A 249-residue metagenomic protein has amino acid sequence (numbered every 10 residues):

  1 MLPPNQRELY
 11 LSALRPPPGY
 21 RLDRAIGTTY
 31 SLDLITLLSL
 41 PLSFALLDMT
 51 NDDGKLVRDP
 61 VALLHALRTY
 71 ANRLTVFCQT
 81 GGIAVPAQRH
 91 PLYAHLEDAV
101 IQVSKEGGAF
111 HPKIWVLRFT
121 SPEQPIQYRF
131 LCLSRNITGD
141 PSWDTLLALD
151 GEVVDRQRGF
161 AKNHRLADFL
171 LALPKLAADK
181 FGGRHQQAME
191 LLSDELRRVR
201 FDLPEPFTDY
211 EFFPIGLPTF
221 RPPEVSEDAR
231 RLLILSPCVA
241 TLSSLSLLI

Functional and structural regions predicted by a protein language model:
M1-L22: Generic start-of-chain signal for non-secretory N-termini
E8-L11, V61, L217-T219, L242-S246: Short, well-ordered alpha-helical scaffold segments within catalytic/effector domains
L9-Y10, D33-L37, P141: Short N-terminal binding/cap micro-motifs at the start of the first secondary-structure element
Y20-A94, E227-I249: Primarily the HKD phosphodiesterase
D48-T219: HKD-type phospholipase D/PLD-like phosphodiesterase module
G107, D140, V225, A240-L242: Active-site-proximal structural scaffolding
T219-S226: Short amphipathic alpha-helix with an adjacent loop that forms part of the alpha/beta core around
